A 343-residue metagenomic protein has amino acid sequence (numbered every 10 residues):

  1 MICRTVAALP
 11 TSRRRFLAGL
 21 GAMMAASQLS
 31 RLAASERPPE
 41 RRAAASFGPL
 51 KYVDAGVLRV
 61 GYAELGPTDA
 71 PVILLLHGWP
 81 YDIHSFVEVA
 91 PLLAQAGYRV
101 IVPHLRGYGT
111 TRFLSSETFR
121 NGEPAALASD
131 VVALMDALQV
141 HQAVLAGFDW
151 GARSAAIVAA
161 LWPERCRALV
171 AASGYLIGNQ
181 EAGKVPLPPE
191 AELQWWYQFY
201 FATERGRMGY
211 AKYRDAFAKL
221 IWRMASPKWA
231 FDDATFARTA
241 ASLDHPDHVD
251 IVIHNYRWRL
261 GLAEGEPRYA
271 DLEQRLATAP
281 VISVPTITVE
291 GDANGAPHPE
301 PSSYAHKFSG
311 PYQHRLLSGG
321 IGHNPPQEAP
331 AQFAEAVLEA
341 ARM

Functional and structural regions predicted by a protein language model:
M1-T11, A22: N-terminal secretory signal peptides
A18-K51: An N-terminal hydrophobic leader/cap segment in hydrolases
P38-R41, S46-F47, R59-V60, L65 (+3 more regions): Flexible "cap/lid" subdomain of the alpha/beta-hydrolase fold that forms the substrate-access gate
L65-T110: Conserved HGGG/HGGXW glycine-rich cap/lid loop of the alpha/beta-hydrolase fold
G78, E328-A329: Active-site helix-initiating loop/hinge in glycosyltransferases
V87, A156-A160, A334: Short, hydrophobic alpha-helix immediately C-terminal to the catalytic nucleophile
I321-E328: Catalytic histidine-centered segment of alpha/beta-hydrolase-like enzymes
A336-M343: C-terminal alpha-helix
